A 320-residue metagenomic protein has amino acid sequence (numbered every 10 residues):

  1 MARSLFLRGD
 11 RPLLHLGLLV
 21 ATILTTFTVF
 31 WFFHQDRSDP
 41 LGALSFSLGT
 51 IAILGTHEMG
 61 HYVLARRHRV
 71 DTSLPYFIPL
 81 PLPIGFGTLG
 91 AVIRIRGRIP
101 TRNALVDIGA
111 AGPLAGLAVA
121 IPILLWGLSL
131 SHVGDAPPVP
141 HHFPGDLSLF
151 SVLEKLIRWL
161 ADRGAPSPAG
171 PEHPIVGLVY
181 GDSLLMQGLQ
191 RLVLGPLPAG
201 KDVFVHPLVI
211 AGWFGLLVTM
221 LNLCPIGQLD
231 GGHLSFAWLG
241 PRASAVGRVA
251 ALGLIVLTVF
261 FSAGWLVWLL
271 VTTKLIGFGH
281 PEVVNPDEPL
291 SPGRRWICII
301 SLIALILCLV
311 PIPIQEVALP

Functional and structural regions predicted by a protein language model:
M1-P320: Hydrophobic transmembrane alpha-helices and their immediate loop junctions in multi-pass integral membrane proteins
